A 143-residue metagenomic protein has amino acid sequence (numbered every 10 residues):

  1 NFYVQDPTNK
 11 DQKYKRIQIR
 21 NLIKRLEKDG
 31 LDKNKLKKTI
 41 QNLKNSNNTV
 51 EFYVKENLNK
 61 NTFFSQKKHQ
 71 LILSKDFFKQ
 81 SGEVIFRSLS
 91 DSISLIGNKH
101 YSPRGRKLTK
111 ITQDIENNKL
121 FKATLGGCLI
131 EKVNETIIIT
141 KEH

Functional and structural regions predicted by a protein language model:
N1-L43, L73: Catalytic subdomain that performs nucleotidyl-dependent activation
D29, K38-H143: AMP-forming adenylation/ATP pyrophosphatase catalytic core
